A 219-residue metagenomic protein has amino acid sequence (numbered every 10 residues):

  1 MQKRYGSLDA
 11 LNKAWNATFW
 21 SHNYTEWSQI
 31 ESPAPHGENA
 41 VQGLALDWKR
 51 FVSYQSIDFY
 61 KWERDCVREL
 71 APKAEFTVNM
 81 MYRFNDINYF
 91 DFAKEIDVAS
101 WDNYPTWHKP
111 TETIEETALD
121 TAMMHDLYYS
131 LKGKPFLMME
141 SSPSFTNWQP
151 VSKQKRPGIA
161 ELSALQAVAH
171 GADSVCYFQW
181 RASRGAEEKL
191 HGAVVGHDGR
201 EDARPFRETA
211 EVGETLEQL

Functional and structural regions predicted by a protein language model:
M1-V98, D102-W107, E112-D120: Polysaccharide-binding and catalytic clefts of secreted carbohydrate-active enzymes
T77-L219: Hydrophobic targeting/anchoring helices
